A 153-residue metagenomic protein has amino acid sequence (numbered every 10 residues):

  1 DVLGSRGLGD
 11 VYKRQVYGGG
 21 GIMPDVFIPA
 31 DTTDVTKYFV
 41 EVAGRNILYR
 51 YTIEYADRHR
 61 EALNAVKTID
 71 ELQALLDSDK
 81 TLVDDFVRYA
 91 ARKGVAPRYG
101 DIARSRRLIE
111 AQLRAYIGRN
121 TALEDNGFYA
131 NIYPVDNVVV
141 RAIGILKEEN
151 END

Functional and structural regions predicted by a protein language model:
D1-V2: Short, well-ordered junction/capping motifs at the entry into regular secondary structure
S5-D10, R14-D153: Conserved functional hotspot residues or short segments at active or partner-binding sites across diverse domains
